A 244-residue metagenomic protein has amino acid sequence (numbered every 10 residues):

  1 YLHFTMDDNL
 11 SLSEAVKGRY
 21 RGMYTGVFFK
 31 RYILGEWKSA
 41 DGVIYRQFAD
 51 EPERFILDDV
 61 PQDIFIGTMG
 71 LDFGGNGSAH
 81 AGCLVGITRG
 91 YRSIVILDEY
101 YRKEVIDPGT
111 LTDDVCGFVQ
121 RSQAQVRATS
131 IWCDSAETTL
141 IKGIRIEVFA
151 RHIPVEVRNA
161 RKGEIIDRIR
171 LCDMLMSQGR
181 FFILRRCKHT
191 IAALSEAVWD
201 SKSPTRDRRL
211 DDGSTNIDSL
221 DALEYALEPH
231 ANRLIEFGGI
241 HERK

Functional and structural regions predicted by a protein language model:
Y1-H3, T68, V157: Conserved beta-strand scaffold positions in the cores of enzyme catalytic domains, especially in NTP/NDP-utilizing
L2-L10: Conserved AAA+ ATPase "SRH/arginine-finger" region at the nucleotide-binding site
N9-G74: ATPase catalytic-site recognition across NTP-hydrolyzing enzymes
G75-A79, Y91: Coil-to-beta-strand transition motifs
A79-G86: Short beta-strand scaffold segments in enzyme catalytic cores
G90-L210, R233-K244: Mg2+-dependent endonuclease catalytic cores in nucleic-acid-processing enzymes, primarily RNase H-like
A226-L234: Short, hydrophobic alpha-helical segments
